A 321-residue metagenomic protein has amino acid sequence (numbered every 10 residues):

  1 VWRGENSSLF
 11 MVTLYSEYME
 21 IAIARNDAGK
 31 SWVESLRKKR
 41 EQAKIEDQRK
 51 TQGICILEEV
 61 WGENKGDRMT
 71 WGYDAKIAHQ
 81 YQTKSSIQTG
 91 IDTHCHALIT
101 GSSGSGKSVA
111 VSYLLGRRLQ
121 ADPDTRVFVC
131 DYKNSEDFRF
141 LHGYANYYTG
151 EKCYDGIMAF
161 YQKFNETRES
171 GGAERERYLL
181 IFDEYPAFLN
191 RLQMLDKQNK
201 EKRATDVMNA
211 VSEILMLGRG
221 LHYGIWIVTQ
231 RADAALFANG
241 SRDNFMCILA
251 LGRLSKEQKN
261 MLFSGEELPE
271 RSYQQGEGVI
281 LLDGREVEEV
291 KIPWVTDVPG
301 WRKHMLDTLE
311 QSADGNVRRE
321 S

Functional and structural regions predicted by a protein language model:
W2, N6, K39-R40, K44 (+1 more regions): Conserved ATP-driven motor cores of ASCE-family P-loop NTPases powering translocation/secretion/packaging/pilus
W2-R3, Y18-E20: Electropositive, intrinsically flexible nucleic-acid-contacting patches
F10-T13, M19-L179, P186-L254, E270-S272: P-loop NTPase catalytic phosphate-binding loop
E320-S321: Phosphate-handling catalytic cores of nucleic-acid transaction enzymes
